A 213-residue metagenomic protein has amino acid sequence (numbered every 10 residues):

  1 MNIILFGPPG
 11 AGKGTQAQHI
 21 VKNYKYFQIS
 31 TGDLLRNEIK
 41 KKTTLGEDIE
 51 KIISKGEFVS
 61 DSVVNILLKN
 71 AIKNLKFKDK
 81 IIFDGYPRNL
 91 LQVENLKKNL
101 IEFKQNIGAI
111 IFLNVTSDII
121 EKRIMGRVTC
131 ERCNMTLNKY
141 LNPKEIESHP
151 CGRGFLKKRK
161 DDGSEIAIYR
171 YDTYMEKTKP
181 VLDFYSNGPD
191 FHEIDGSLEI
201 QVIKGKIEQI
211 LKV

Functional and structural regions predicted by a protein language model:
M1-V213: Glycine-rich phosphate-binding loop of ATP-dependent small-molecule kinases
